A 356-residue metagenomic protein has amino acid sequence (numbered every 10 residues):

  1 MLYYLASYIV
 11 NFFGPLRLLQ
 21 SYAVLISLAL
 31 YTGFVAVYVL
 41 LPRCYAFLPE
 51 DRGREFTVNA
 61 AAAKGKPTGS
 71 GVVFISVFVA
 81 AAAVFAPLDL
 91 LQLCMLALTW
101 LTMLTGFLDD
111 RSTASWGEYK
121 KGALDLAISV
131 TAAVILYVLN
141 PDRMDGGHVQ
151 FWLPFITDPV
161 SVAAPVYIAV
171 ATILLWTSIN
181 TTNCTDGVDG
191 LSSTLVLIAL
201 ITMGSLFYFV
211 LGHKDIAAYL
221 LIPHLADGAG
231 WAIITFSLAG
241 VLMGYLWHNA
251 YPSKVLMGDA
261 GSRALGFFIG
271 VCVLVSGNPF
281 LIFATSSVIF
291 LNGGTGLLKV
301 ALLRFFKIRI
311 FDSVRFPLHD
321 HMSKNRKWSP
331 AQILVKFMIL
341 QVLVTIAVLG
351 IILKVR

Functional and structural regions predicted by a protein language model:
L2-L291: "…together with the soluble PPM/PP2C metallo-phosphatase catalytic core" -> "…together with the soluble PPM/PP2C
E50, G71, S287-K336: Membrane-proximal soluble regions of multi-pass membrane proteins
K64-K66, K120-K121, K214, K254 (+5 more regions): Context-gated lysine
D142-M144, A347-R356: Juxtamembrane boundary at the C-terminal end of a transmembrane helix
H224-G228, I282, L302-K307, R356: Short beta-alpha connecting loops at secondary-structure transitions that line or flank enzyme active sites
A331-I352: Final/C-terminal transmembrane alpha-helix of multipass membrane proteins
